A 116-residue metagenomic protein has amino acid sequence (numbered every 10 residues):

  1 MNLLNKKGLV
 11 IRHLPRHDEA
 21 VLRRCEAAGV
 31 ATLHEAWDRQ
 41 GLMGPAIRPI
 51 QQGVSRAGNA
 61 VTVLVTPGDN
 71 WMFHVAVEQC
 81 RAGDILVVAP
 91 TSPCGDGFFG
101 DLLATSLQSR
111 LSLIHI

Functional and structural regions predicted by a protein language model:
M1-T66, E78: Intrinsically disordered, low-complexity regions enriched in acidic/Ser/Thr/Pro/Gln residues
Q51-A104: A glycine-rich, hydrophobic loop/mini-helix early in the fold
I114-I116: Conserved small/polar residues in nucleotide/adenosyl-binding loops
